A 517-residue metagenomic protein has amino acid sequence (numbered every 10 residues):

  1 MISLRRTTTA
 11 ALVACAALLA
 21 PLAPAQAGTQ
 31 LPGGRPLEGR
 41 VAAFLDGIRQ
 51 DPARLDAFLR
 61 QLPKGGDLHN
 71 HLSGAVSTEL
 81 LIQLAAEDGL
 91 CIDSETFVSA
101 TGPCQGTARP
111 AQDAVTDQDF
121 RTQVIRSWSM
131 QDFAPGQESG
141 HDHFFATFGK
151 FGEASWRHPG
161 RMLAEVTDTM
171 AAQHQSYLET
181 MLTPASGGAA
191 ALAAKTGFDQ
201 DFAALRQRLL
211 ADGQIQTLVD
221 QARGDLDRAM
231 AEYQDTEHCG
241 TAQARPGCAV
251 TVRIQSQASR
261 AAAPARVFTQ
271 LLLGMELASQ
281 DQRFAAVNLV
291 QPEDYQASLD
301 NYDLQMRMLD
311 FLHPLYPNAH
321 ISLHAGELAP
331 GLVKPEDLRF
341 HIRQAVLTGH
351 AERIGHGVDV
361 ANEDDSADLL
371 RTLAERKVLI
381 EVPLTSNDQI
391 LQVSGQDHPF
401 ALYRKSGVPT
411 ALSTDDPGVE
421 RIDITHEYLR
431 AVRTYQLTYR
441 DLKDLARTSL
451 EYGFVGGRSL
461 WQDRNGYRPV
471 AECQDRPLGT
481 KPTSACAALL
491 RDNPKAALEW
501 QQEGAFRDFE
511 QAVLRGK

Functional and structural regions predicted by a protein language model:
I2-A27: Secretory targeting and sorting signals
G28-K517: Metal-cofactor-binding active-site regions of metalloenzymes
